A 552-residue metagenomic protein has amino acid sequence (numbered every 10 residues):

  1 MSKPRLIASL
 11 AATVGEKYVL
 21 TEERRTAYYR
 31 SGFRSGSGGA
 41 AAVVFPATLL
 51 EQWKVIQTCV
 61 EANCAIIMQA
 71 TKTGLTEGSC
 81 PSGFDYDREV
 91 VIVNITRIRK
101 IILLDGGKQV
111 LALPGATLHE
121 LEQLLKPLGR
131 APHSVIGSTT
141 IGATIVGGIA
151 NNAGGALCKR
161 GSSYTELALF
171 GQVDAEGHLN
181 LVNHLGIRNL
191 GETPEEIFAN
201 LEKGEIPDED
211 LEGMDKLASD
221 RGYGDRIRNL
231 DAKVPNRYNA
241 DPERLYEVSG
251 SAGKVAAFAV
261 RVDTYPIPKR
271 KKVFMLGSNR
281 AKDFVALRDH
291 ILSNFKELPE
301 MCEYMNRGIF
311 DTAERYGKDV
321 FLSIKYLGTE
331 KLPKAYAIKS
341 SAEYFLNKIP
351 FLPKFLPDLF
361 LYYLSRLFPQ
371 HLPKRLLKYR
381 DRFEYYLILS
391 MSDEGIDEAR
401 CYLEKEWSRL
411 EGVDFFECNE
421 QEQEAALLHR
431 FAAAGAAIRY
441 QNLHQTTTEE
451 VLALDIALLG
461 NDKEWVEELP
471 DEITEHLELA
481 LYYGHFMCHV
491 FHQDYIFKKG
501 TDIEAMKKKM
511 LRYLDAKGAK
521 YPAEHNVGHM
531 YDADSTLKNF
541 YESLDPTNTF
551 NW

Functional and structural regions predicted by a protein language model:
M1-V60, G74-V110, V262, I309-G317 (+3 more regions): N-terminal flexible segment immediately upstream of the FAD-binding catalytic core in FAD-dependent oxidoreductases
Y18-E23, F45-P46, I66-A70, E77 (+9 more regions): General beta-strand structural signal in soluble alpha/beta enzymes
F33-S35, A41, T71, T76-R88 (+3 more regions): Conserved glycine-rich FAD pyrophosphate-binding loop
T48, T73, K108-Q109, A116-L121 (+1 more regions): Short, structural beta-strand-to-alpha-helix junction motif
V60, K126, D515: Anion (oxyanion) recognition and catalysis
P114, H119, K126-V285: FAD-binding subdomain of flavoenzyme oxidoreductases
Y246, A256, R261, K272-D283 (+5 more regions): C-terminal cap/substrate-recognition region of VAO/PCMH-type FAD-linked oxidoreductases
